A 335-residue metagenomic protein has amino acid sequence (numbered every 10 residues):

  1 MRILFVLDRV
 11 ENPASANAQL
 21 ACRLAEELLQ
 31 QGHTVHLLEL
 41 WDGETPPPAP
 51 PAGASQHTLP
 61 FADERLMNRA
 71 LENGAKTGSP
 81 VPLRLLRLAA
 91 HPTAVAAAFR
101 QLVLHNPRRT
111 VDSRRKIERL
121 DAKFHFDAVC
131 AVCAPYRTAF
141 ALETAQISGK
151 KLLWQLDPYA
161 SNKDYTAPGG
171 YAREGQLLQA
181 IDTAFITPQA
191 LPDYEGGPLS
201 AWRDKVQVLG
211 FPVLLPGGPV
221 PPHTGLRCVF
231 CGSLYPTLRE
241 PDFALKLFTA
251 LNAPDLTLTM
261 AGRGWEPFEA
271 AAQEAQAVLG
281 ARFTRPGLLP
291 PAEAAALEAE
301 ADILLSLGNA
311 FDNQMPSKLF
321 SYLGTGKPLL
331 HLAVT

Functional and structural regions predicted by a protein language model:
M1-L66, T183, S200, G210 (+1 more regions): N-terminal subdomain of nucleotide-sugar transferases
R23, R108, R115-R119, R137 (+1 more regions): Membrane-proximal helix-turn-helix segments that form the acceptor-binding/catalytic region of lipid-linked
G43-R108: A conserved catalytic-core segment of Leloir-type glycosyltransferases
Q179-V206: A short, active-site helix/loop in glycosyltransferases that binds the activated sugar's phosphate group
F185, P221-R239, F248: Conserved donor-binding/catalytic core segment of Leloir-type glycosyltransferases
A190, F211-P212: Carbohydrate-associated surface elements
G262, E269-E293: Nucleotide-activated donor-binding/catalytic signature segment of Leloir-type glycosyltransferases, i.e., the conserved
A296-N313, L330: Acidic donor-binding loop of glycosyltransferase active sites
